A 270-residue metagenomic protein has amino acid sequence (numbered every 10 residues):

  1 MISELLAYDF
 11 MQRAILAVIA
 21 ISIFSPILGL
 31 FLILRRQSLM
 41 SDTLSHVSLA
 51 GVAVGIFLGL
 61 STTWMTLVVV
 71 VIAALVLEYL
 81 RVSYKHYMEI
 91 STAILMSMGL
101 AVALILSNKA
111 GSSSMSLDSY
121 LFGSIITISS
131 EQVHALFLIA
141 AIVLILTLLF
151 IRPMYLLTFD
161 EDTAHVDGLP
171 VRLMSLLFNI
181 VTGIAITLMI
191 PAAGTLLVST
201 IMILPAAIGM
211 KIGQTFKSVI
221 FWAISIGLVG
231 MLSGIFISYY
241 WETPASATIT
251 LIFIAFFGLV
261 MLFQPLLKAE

Functional and structural regions predicted by a protein language model:
I2-A7, L121-I125, I226-F263: C-terminal binding/interaction regions
E4, Y8-R13, Y84, T92-P153: Transmembrane helix-bundle core of multi-pass membrane transporters and related energy-transducing complexes
A14, T62-V68, E89-A93, F137 (+2 more regions): Loop-to-transmembrane alpha-helix initiation sites
L30-S113, G209-F221, Y240-W241, Q264-L266: Short loop segments and helix-boundary regions at transmembrane helix junctions of multi-pass inner-membrane proteins
V47-F57, L95-S107, T127, V171-T182 (+2 more regions): Small-residue-rich segments of transmembrane alpha-helices in multi-pass membrane proteins, especially helix faces
I145-F178: Membrane-helix/interface signature in polytopic inner-membrane proteins
R152-P153, L262-E270: Membrane-interface capping segments at transmembrane-helix boundaries
V198-A247: Transmembrane alpha-helical segments in multi-pass inner-membrane proteins
